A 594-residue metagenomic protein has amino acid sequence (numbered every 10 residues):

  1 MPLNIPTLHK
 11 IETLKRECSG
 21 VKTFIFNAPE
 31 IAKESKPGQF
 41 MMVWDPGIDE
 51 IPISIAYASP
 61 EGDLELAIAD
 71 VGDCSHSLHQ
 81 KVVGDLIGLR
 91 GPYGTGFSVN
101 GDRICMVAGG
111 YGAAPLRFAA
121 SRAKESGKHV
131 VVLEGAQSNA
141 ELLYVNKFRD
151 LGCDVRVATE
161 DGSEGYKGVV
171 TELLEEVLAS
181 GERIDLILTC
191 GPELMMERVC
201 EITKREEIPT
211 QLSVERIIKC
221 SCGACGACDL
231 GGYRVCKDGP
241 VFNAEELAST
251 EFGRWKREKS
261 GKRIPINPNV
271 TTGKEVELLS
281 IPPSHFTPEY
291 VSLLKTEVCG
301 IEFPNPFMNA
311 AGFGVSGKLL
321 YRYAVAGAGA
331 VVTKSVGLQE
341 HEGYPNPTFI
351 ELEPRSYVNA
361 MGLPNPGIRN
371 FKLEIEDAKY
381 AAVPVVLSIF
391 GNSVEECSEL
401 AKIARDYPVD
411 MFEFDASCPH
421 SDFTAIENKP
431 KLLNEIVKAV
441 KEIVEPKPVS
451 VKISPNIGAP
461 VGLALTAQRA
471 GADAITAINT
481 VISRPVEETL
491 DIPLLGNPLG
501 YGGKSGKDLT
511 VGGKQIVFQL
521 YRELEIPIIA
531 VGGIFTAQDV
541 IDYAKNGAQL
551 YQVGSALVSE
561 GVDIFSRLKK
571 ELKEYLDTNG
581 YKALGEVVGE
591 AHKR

Functional and structural regions predicted by a protein language model:
P2-V83: Ferredoxin-reductase
H76-K219: FNR/FR-type flavoprotein reductase catalytic core
P115, E193-L194, E215-P240: Local cysteine-cluster metal-coordination motifs and their immediate loop/turn environment, predominantly Fe-S cluster
E160-S163, K167, F286, A360 (+3 more regions): Glycine/Thr-rich beta-alpha phosphate-binding loop at enzyme active sites
A244-T250, G343-P354, E487-Y501, L557-Y581: C-terminal helical cap(s) of enzyme catalytic domains, especially alpha/beta-barrels
L279-V385, R567-L568: N-terminal capping/small domains of soluble enzymes
L319-R322, C397-I403, G458-A470, E523 (+1 more regions): Catalytic cores of alpha/beta
T333-L338, A416-H420, A477-R484, G533-I534 (+1 more regions): Glycine-rich phosphate-binding active-site loops on the catalytic face of alpha/beta enzymes
